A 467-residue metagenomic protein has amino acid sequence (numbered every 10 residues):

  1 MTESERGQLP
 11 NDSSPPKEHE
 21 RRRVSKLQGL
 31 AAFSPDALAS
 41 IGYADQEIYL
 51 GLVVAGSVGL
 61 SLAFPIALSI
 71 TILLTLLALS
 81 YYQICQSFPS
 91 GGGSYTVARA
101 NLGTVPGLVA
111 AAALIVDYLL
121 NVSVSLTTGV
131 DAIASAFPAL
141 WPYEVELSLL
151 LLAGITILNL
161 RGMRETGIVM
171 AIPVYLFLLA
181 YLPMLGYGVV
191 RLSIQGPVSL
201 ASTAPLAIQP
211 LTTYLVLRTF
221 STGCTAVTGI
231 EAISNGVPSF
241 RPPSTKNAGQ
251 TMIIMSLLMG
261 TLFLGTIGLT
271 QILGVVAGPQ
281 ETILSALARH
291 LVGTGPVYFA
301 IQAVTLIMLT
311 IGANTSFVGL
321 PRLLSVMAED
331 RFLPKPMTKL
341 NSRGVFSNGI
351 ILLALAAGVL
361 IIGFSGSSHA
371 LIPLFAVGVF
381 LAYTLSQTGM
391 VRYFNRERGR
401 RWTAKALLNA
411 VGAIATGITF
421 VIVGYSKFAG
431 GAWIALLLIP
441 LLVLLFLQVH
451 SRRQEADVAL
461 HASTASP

Functional and structural regions predicted by a protein language model:
M1-L52, L79, S90, A98-A100 (+2 more regions): Membrane-interface "cap" regions at the ends of multi-pass membrane proteins
L30, T203, P336-S347, Y383-F428: C-terminal membrane-solvent junction of multi-pass transporters and transport-like membrane proteins
Y49-R99, V105-A113, V124-L151, S256-G260 (+1 more regions): Extracellular loop-to-transmembrane helix junctions
G103, I254-G312, M337-S365: TM-loop-TM module centered on a large, flexible mid-protein loop between adjacent transmembrane helices in multi-pass
T104, P142-L149, S239-L262, S325-I362 (+2 more regions): Loop-to-transmembrane helix boundary motifs in multi-pass membrane proteins
I155, L160-V190, M252-M255, I372-L385 (+2 more regions): Membrane-interface loop-to-helix entry segments
Y175, A180-T228, S426, G430: Helix-loop-helix junctions that connect adjacent transmembrane segments in multi-pass membrane transporters
F177-T203, I267-L273, T384-G399, Q448-D457: Hydrophobic alpha-helical segments and their helix-loop junctions in multi-pass secondary transporters
